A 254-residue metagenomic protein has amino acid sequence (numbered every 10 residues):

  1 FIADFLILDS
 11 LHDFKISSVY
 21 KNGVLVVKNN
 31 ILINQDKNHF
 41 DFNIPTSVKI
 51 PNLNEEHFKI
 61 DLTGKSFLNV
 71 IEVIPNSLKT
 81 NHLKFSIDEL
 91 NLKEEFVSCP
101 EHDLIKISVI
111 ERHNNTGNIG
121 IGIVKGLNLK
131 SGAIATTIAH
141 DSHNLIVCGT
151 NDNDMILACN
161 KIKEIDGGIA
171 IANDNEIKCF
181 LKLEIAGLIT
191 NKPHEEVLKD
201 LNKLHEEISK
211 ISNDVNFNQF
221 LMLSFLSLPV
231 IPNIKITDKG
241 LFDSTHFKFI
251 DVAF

Functional and structural regions predicted by a protein language model:
F1-F254: Active-site microenvironment of metallo-dependent hydrolases
